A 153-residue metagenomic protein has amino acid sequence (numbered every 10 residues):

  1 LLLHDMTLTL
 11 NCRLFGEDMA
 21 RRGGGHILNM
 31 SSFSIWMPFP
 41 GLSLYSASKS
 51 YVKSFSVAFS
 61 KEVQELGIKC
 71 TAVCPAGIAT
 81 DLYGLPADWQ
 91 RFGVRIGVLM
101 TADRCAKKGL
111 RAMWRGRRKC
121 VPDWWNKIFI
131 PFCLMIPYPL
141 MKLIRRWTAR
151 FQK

Functional and structural regions predicted by a protein language model:
L1-L10, G24, V52: Catalytic Tyr-X3-Lys loop
C12, S48: Active-site helix of classical SDR
L14-G23: A short helix-coil junction within the Rossmann-fold of NAD(P)-dependent oxidoreductases
D18-M19, M37, A58-K69: Active-site-adjacent segment of SDR/Rossmann-fold oxidoreductases
S32: Residue(s) in the substrate-gating loop at a strand-loop-helix junction that position the organic substrate next
F39-S43: Active-site loop immediately N-terminal to the catalytic Tyr-X3-Lys motif of short-chain dehydrogenase/reductase
K61-W125: SDR active-site lid
G116-F151: A transmembrane-helix-recognition feature enriched in membrane-embedded lipid enzymes and envelope glyco-/phospholipid
